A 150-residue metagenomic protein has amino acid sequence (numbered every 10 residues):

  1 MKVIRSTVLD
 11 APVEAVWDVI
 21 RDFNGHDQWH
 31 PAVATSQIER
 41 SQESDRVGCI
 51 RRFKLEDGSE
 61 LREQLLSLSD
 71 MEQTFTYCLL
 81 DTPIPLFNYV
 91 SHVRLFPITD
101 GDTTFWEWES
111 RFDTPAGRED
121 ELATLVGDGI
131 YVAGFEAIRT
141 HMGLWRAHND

Functional and structural regions predicted by a protein language model:
M1-E43: Hydrophobic ligand-binding cavity/cleft-lining segments
K2, R46-G48, E72, N88 (+1 more regions): A general secondary-structure signal for short beta-strands and their flanking turns/coil in non-transmembrane regions
K2-I4, S59-Q64, F87-H92: Short, surface-exposed coil-to-beta transition loops
L9-A11, L55, T114: Short beta-strand-to-loop capping motifs
P12, G58, D70-M71, I98-G101: Short strand-connecting beta-turns/loops that link adjacent beta-strands
D27-Q28, Q37-P85, A133, A137-H148: Glycine-rich portal/gate segments that line the openings of hydrophobic small-molecule binding cavities
L80-A133: Beta-strand/loop substructures that line and gate deep hydrophobic ligand-binding cavities in soluble
